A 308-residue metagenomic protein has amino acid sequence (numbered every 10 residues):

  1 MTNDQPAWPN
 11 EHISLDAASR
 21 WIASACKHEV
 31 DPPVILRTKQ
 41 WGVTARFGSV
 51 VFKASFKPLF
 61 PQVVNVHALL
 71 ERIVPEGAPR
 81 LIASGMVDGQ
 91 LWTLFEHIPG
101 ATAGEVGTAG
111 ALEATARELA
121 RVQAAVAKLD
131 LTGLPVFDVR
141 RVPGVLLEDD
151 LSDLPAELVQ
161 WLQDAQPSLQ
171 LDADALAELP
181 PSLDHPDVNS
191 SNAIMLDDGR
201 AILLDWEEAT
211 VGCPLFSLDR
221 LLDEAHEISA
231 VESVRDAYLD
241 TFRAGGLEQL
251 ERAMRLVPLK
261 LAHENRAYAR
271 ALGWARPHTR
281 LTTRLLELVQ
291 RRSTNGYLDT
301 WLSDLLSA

Functional and structural regions predicted by a protein language model:
M1-V30: Juxta-kinase regulatory segment immediately upstream of eukaryotic protein kinase catalytic domains
V34-F52, L81, Q170-F216: Active-site acidic catalytic loop and adjacent metal/ATP-binding pocket of ATP-dependent phosphoryl transfer enzymes
R37-V136: ATP-binding pocket architecture of kinase catalytic cores
V87, W92-T108, K128, G144-D153 (+1 more regions): A glycine-centered beta->alpha junction motif in the catalytic cores of kinase/phosphotransferase enzymes
E105-Q160, L179-P181, T210-V211, R280 (+1 more regions): A cross-family kinase active-site recognition segment
L162-L169: Short proline/glycine- and basic residue-enriched helix-capping loop/turn segments at helix->loop/beta transitions
P214-G245, R255-T282, E287-S293: Active-site activation/catalytic loop segments of kinase-like enzymes and analogous catalytic loops in related
D304-L306: Eukaryote-biased recognition of C-terminal alpha-helical segments
